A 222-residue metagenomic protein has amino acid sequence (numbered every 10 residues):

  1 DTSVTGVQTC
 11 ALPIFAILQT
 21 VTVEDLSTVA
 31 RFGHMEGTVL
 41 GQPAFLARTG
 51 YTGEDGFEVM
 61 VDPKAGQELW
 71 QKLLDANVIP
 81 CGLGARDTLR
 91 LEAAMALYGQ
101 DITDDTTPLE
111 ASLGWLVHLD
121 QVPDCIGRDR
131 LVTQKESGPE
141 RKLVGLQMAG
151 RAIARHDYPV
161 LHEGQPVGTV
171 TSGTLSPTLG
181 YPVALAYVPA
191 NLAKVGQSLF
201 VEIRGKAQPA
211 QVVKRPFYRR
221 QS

Functional and structural regions predicted by a protein language model:
D1-C10: Single conserved hydrophobic/aromatic residue that forms the stacking wall/gate of nucleotide- or nucleobase-binding
P13-I14, V61-G66, Y187-A193: Helix N-cap motif at beta-to-alpha junctions
I14-Q42: Internal amphipathic helical hairpin motif
D25-L26, L73-G82, P166, E202-P209: A common structural junction motif
F32-K64: The conserved catalytic core of RNA pseudouridine synthases
F57, V61-R86: Internal alpha/beta scaffold segment
T106-S222: Glycine-rich, small/acidic residue-mixed loop/short-helix segments
